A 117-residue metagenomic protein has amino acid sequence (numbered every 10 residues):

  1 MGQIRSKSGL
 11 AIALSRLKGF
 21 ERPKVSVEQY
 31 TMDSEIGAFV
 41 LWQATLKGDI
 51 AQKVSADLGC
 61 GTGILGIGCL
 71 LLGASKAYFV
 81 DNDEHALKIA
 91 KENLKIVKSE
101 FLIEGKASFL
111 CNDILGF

Functional and structural regions predicted by a protein language model:
M1-V54: S-adenosyl-L-methionine
A44, G48, G73, L94 (+1 more regions): Active-site catalytic pocket residues across diverse enzymes, especially alpha/beta-hydrolases
K53-G61: Conserved class I S-adenosyl-L-methionine
T62-A74: Conserved SAM-binding loop of SAM-dependent methyltransferases across substrates and taxa, primarily the Class I
K76-D81: Conserved SAM-binding motif I beta-strand of class I
H85-A86: Conserved short alpha-helix immediately C-terminal to the canonical SAM/SAH-binding motif I of Rossmann-like
I89-F117: S-adenosyl-L-methionine
